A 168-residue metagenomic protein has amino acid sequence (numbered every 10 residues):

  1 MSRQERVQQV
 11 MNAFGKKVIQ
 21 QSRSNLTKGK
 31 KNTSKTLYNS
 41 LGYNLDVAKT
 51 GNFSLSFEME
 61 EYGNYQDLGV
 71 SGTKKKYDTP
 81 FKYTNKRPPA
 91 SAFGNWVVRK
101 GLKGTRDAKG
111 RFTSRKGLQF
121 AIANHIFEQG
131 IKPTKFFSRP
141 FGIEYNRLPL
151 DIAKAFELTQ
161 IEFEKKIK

Functional and structural regions predicted by a protein language model:
M1-D46: Charge-rich, low-complexity N-terminal segments
T36-K168: Charged, low-complexity interaction tracts
